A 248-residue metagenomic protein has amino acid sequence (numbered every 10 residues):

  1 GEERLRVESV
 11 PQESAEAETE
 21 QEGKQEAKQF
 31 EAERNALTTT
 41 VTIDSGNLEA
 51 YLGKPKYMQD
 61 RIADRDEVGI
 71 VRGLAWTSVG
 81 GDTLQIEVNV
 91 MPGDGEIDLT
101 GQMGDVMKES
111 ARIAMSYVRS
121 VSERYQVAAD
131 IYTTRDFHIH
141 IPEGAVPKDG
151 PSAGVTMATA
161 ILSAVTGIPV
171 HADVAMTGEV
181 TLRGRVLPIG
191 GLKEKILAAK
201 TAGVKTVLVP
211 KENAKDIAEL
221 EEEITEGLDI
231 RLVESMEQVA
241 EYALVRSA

Functional and structural regions predicted by a protein language model:
G1-S9, L74-V79: AAA+ ATPase "lid" subdomain C-terminal helix
S14, E18-T19, A27-L48, K54-R72 (+1 more regions): Peripheral, non-AAA+ core regions of ATP-driven protein-machinery
